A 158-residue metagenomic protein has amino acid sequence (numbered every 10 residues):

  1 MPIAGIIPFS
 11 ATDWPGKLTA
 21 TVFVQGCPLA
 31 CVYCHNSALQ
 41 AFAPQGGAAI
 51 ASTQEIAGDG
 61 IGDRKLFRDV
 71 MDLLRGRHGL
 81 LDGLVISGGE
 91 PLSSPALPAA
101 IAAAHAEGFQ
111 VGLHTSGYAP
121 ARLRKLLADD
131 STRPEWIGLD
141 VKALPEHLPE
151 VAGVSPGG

Functional and structural regions predicted by a protein language model:
M1-F23, V32-D59, R77-H78: N-terminal [4Fe-4S]-dependent radical SAM core
G5, F9-T12, G62, D82 (+1 more regions): A generic structural signal for ordered alpha-helices
G26, A38, V141-A143: Short, small-residue-rich loop/turn micro-motifs
C27, C31-C34, A104, L113: Hydrophobic packing within well-folded, soluble alpha/beta domains
C31, F67-M71: A general structural signal for well-ordered alpha-helical segments in protein cores
L39-L66, E90-P95, D129, L148-G158: Conserved non-cysteine loop/helix-boundary elements of the Radical SAM core domain that shape
M71-G83, L92-G158: Conserved AdoMet/S-adenosylmethionine-binding subsite of the radical SAM
